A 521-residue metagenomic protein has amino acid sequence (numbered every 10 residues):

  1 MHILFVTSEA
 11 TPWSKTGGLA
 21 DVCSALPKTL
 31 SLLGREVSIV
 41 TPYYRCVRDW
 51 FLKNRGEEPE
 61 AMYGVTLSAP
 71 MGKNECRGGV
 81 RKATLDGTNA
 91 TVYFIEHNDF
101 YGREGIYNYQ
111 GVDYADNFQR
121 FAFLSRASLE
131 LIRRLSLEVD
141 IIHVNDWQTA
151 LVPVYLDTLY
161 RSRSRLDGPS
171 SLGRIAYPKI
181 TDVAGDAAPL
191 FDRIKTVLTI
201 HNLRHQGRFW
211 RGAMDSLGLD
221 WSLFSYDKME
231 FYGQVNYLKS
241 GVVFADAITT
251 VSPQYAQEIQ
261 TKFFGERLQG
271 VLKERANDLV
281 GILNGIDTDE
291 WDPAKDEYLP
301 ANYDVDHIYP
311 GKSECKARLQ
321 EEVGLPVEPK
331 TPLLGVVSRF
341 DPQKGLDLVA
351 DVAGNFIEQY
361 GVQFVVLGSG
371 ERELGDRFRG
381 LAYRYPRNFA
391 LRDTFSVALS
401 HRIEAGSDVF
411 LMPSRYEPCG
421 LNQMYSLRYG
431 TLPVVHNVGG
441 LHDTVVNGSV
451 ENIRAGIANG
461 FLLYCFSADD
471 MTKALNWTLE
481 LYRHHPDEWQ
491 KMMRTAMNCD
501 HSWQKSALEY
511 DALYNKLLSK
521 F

Functional and structural regions predicted by a protein language model:
M1-F521: Catalytic cores of nucleotide-sugar-dependent glycosyltransferases that transfer UDP/GDP/TDP-activated
